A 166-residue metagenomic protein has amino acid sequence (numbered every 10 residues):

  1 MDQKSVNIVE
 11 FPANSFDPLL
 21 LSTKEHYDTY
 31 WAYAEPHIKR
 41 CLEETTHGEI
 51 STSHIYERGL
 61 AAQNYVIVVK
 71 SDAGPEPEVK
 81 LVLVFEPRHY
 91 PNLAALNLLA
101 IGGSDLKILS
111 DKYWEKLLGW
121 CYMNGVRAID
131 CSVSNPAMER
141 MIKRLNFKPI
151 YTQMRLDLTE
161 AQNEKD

Functional and structural regions predicted by a protein language model:
M1-N14, P75-E86, C131: Solvent-exposed, charged interface segments at domain starts and junctions
D2-I50: Short amphipathic alpha-helix that is part of the acyltransferase structural core
D2-K4, S132-D166: Active-site/acyl-donor-binding loops of N-acyltransferases
T45-Y65: Active-site rim helix/loop that mediates acceptor-substrate recognition in acyltransferases
A61-L106: Conserved donor-binding loop and adjoining core beta-sheet/short helix segment in diverse acyl/aminoacyl transferases
P91-L145: Acyl-donor binding region in acyl/amide transferases
